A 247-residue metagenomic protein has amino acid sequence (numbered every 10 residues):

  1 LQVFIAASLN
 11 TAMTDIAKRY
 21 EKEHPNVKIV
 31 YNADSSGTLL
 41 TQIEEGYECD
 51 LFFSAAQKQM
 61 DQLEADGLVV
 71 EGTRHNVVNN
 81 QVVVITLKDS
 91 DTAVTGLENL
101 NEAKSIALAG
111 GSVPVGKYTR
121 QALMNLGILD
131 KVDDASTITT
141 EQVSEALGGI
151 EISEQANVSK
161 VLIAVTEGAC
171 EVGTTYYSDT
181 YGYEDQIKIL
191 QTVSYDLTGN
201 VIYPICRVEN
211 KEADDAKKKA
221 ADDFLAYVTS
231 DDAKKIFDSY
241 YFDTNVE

Functional and structural regions predicted by a protein language model:
L1-K22, G37, Q57, A65 (+2 more regions): Exported/periplasmic ABC-transporter solute-binding proteins
H24-V30: A generic structural motif
N26, E48-C49, C170: Short, high-confidence coil segments that cap the C-terminus of an alpha-helix and link into the following beta-strand
K28, G72-T73, Q191: A short linear hydrophobic-aromatic micro-motif
Y31-T41, E48-E64: Ligand-binding clamshell of periplasmic/extracellular solute-binding protein-like
E44-E48, V78-N79: Extracytoplasmic metal-acquisition and chelation regions
G67-H75: Central helical "cap/lid" subdomain
